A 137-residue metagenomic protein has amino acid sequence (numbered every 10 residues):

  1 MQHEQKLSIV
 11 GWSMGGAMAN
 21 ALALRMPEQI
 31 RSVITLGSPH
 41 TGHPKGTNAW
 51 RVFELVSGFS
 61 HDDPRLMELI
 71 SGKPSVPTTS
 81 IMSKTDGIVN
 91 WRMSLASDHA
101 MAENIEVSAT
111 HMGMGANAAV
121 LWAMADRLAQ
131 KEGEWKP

Functional and structural regions predicted by a protein language model:
M1-P77, I81: Serine-dependent carboxylesterase/thioesterase catalytic core of lipase-like alpha/beta-hydrolase/SGNH enzymes
P74-P137: C-terminal catalytic-base region of ester-bond hydrolases, centering on the histidine of the charge-relay
